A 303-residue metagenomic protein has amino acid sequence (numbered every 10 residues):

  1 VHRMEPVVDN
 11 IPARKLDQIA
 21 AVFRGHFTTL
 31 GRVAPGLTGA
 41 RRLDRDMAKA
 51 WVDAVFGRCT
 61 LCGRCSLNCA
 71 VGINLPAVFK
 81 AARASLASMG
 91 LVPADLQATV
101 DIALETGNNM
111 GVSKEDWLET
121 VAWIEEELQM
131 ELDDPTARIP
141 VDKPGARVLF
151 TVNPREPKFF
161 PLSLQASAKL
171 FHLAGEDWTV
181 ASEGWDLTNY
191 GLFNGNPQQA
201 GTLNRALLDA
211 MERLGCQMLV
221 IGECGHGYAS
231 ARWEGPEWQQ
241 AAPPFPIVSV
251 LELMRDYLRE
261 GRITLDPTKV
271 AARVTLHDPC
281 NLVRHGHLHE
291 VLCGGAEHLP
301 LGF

Functional and structural regions predicted by a protein language model:
V1-V8: Long, charged N-terminal interaction/targeting segments
D9-S230, E234-G235: Iron-sulfur-cluster electron-transfer modules
P12, A20, L258-F303: Redox cofactor-anchoring modules in respiratory/redox and cofactor-processing assemblies
V152, S249-L251, D278: Short, structured patches in soluble enzyme cores that scaffold and shape functional sites
Q165-K169, P236-E237, E290-H298: Short, solvent-exposed amphipathic alpha-helical segments in soluble enzyme and RNA/protein-processing domains
A174, A241-P243, L299-P300: Short, structured coil segments at secondary-structure junctions
D177-T179, P246, G302-F303: Conserved beta-strand segments of alpha/beta enzyme cores
Q240-T268: Short, flexible loop segments at boundaries between secondary-structure elements
